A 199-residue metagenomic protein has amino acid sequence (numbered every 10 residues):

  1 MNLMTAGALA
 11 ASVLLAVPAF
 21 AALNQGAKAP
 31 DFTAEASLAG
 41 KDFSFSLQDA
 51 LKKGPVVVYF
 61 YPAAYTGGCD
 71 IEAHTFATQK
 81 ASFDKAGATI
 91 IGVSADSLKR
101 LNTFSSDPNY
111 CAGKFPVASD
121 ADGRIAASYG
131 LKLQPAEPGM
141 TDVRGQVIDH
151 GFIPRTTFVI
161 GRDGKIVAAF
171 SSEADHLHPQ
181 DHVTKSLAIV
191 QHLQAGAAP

Functional and structural regions predicted by a protein language model:
M1-A8: Bacterial N-terminal signal peptides that target proteins for export
A16-P18: N-terminal signal peptide c-region/cleavage motif recognized by signal peptidases
F20-P199: Chalcogenol-based redox active-site neighborhoods
